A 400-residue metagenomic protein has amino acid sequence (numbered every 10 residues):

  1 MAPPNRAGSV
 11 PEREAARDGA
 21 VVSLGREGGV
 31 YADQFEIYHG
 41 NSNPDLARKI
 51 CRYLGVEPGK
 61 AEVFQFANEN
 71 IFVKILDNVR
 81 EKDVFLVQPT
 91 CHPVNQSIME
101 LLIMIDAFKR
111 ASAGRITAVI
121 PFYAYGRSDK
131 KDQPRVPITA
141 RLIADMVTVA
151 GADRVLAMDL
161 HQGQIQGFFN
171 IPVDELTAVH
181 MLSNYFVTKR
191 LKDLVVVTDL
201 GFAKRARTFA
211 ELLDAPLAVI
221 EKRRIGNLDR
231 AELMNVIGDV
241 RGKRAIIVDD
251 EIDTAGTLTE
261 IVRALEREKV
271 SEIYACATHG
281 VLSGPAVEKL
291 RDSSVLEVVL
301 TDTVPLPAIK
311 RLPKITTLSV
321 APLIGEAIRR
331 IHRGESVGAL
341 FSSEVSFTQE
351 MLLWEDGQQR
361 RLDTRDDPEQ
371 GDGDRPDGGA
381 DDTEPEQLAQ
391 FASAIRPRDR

Functional and structural regions predicted by a protein language model:
M1-R400: PRPP-associated nucleotide enzymes
